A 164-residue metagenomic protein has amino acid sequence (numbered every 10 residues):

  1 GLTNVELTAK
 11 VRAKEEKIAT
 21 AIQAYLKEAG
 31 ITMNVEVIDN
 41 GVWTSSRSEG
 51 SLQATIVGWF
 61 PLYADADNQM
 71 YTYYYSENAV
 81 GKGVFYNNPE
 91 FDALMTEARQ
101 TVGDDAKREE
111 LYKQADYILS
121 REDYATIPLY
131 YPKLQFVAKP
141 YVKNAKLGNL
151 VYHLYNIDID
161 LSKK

Functional and structural regions predicted by a protein language model:
G1, K27-I31: Short helix-capping segments at alpha-helix termini
L2-N4, E122: Short gly/pro-enriched beta-turn/loop segments at secondary-structure junctions
N4-R12, M33-E36, Q53: Short, well-ordered beta-strand elements
K10, D39, F60: Residue-level "edge-of-site" marker
A13-E28, S45-K164: Detector for C-terminal structural segments
T32-S45: Early extracytoplasmic/lumenal segment of secretory-pathway proteins
